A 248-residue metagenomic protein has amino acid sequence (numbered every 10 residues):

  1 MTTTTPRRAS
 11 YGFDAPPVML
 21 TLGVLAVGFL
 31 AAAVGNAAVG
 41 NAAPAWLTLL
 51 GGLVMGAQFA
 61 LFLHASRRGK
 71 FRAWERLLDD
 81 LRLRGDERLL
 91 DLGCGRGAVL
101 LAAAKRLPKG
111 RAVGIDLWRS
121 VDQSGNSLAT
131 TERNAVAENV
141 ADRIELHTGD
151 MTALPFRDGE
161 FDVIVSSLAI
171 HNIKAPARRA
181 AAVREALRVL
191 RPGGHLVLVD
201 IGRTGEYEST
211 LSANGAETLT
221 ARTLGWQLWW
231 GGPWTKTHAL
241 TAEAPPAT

Functional and structural regions predicted by a protein language model:
M1-M55, F59-L63: N-terminal auxiliary segments of SAM/dcSAM-dependent transferases
R84-E87, G149-I164: A short acidic, Gly/Pro-enriched loop at the edge of an enzyme's catalytic core that lines a small-molecule cofactor
G85-G95, V113: Conserved class I S-adenosyl-L-methionine
R96-P108: Conserved SAM-binding loop of SAM-dependent methyltransferases across substrates and taxa, primarily the Class I
V140-M151: Conserved SAM-binding strand-loop segment of SAM-dependent methyltransferases
R179-P192: A short glycine-rich, Lys/Arg-flanked "PGG" loop and its adjoining helix->strand segment in the class I
G193-D200: Conserved beta-strand signature within the Rossmann-like core of class I S-adenosyl-L-methionine
N214-G215, L219, W226-T248: Core SAM-dependent methyltransferase catalytic element
